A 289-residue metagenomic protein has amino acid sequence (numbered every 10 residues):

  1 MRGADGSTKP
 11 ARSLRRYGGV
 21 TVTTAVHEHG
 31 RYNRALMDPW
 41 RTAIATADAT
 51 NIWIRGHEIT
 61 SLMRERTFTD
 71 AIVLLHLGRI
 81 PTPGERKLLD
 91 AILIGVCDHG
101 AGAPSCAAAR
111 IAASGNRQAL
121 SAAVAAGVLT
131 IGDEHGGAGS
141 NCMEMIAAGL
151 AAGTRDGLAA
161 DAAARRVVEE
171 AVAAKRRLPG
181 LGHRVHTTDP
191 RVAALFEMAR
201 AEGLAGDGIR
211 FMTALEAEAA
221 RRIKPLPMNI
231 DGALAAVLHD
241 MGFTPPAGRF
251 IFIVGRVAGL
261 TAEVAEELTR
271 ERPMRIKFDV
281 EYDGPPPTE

Functional and structural regions predicted by a protein language model:
M1-T24: N-terminal amphipathic/basic-hydrophobic helices that include classical n-h-c signal peptides and signal-anchor
G18-E289: Non-transmembrane, aqueous-exposed alpha-helical and coiled segments at domain scale
